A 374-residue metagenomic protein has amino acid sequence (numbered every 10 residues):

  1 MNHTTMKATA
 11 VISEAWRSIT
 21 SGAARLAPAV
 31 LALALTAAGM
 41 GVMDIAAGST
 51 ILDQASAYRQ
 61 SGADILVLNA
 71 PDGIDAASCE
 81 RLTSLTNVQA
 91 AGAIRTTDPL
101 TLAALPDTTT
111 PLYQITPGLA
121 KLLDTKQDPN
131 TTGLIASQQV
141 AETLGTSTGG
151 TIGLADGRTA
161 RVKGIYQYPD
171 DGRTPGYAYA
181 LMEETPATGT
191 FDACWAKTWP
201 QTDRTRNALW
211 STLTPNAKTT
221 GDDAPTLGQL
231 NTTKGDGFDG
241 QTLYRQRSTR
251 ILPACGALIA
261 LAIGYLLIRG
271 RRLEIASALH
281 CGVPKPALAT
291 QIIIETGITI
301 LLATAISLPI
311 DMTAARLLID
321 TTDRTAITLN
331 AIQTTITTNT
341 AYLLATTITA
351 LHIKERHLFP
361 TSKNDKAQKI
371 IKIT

Functional and structural regions predicted by a protein language model:
M1-A38, T374: N-terminal Sec/SRP start-transfer signal
T20, R25, L35-A63, H352: Alpha-helical transmembrane segments
A29-G39, Q246-A262, T299, A303: Alpha-helical transmembrane segments of integral membrane proteins
D44-I45, T249-A276, L288: A hydrophobic alpha-helix feature that marks transmembrane segments and, especially, their cytosolic C-terminal ends
Y58-D64, L82-Q89, R95-G235: Basic-flanked hydrophobic alpha-helices used for secretion and membrane insertion
A217-G256, L266-L267: Peri-transmembrane interface segments
S277-A345: Transmembrane alpha-helical interface segments in multi-pass membrane proteins
T335-T374: C-terminal membrane-exit region of the final transmembrane helix in multipass inner-membrane proteins
